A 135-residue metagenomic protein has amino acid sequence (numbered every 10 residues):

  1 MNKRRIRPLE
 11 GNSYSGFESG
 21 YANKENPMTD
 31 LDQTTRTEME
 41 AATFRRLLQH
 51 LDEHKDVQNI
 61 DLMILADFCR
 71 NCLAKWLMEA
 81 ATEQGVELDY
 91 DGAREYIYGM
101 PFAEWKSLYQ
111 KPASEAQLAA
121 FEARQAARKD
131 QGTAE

Functional and structural regions predicted by a protein language model:
Y14-F17, Y21: Aromatic (phenylalanine/tyrosine) cluster motif
G20, N26-E135: Domain-level signature for proteins that mediate thiol-based redox and metal-cofactor handling
